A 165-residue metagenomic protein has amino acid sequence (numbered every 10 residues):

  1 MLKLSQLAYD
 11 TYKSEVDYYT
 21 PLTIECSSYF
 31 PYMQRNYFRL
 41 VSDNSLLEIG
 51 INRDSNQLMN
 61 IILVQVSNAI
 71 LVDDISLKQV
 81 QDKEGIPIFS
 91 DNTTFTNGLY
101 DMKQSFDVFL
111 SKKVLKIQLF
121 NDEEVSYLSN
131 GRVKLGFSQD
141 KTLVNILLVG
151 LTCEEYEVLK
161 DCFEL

Functional and structural regions predicted by a protein language model:
M1-N36, I49, I61-K113, E157-L165: Intrinsic disorder/low-complexity detector
Y32-R35, I117-E124: Short, basic/aromatic recognition patches
F38-L40: Short consensus segments that form the blades of beta-propeller domains, in both extracellular/periplasmic
S42-N44, L99-D101, Y127-N130: Short solvent-exposed loop/turn micro-motifs enriched in small/polar/acidic residues
I51-R53, F137: Hydrophobic alpha-helical segments, especially N-terminal targeting/anchoring helices
E124-F163: Mixed-charge, glycine-accented linear interaction segment located at domain edges/termini
